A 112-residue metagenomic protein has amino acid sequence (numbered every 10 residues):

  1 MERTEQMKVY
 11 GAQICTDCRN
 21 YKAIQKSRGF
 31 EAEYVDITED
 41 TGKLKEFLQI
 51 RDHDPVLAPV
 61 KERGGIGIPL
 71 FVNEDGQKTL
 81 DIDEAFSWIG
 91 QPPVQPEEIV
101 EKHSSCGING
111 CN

Functional and structural regions predicted by a protein language model:
M1-V35: Local sequence-structure signature of Cys/Sec-based thiol-disulfide redox active-site neighborhoods
E2, L80-N112: Non-globular targeting/processing and membrane-anchoring segments
I14, I37-D40, Q77-K78: Short beta->alpha junction loops/turns
D17, Y21, K43-E46, D81: Amphipathic alpha-helical interface surfaces
A23-Q25, Q49, A85-S87: Short, glycine/charged-enriched secondary-structure capping and boundary segments
E31-D54: Thiol-based oxidoreductase modules, predominantly thioredoxin-like and allied folds used for disulfide exchange
L48-I66: Short, flexible, glycine-rich and Lys/Arg-enriched loop motifs at helix boundaries that contact anionic partners
G67-T79: A short, hydrophobic beta-strand/beta-hairpin element that forms part of a small beta-sheet core
